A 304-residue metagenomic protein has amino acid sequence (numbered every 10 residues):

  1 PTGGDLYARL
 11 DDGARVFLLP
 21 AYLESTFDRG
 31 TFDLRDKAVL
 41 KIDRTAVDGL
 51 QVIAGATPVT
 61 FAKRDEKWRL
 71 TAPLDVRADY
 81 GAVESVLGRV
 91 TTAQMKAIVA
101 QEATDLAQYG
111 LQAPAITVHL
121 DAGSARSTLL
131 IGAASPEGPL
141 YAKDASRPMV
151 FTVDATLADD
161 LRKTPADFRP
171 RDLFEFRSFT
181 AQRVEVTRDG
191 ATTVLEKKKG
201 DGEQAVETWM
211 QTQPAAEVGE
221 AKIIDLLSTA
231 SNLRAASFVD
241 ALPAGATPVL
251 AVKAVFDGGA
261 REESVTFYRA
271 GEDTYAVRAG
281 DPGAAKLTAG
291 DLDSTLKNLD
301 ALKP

Functional and structural regions predicted by a protein language model:
P1-P304: A short-motif feature that recognizes glycine-rich, charge-decorated loops that bind or process nucleotide phosphates
